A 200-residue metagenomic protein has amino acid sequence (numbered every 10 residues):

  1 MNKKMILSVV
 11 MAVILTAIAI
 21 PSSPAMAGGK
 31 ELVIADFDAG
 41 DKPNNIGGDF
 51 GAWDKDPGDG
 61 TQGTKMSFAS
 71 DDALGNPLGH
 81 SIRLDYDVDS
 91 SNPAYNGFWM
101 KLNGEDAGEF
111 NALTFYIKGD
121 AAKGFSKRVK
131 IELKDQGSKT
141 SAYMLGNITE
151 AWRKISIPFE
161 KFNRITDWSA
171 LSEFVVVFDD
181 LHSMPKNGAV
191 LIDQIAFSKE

Functional and structural regions predicted by a protein language model:
M1-V10: Bacterial N-terminal signal peptides that target proteins for export
T16-P24: C-terminal segment of classical bacterial N-terminal signal peptides
S23-E200: Beta-rich carbohydrate-recognition modules and glycan-binding surfaces
